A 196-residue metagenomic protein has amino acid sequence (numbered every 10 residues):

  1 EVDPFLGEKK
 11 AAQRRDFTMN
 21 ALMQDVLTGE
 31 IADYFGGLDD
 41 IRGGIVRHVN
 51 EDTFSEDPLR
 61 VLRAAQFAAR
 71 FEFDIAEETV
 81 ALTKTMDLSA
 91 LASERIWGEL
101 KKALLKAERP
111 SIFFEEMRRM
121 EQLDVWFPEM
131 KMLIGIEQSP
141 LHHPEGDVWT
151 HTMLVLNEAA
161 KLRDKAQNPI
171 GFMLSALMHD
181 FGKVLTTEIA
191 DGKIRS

Functional and structural regions predicted by a protein language model:
E1-S196: Catalytic cores of the polymerase beta-like nucleotidyltransferase superfamily and closely associated nucleotide
